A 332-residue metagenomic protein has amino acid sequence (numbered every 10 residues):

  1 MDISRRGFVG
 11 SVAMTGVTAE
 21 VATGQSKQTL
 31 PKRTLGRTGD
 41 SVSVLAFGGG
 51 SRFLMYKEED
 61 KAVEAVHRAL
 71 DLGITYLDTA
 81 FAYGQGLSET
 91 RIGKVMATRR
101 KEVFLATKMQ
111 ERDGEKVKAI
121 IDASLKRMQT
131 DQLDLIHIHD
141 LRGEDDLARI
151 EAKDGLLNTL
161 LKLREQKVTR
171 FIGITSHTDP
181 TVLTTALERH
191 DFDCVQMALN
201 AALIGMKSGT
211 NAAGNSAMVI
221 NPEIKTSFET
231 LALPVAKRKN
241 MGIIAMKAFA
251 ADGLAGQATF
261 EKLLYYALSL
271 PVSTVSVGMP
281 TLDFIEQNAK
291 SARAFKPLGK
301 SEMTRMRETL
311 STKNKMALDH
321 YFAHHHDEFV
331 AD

Functional and structural regions predicted by a protein language model:
M1-V103, T159: N-terminal binding-site loop/beta-alpha segment at the start of enzyme catalytic domains that lines or forms
S43-F47, L77, L105-T107, I136 (+4 more regions): Hydrophobic faces of well-ordered beta-strands that scaffold small-molecule active sites in alpha/beta enzyme cores
G50-E59, K108-E115, L254-G256: Active-site mouth loops of central-metabolism enzymes
L54, G86, D145, T181 (+3 more regions): Short glycine-rich, flexible loops that bind phosphorylated cofactors or substrates
R68, L72, R91-R99, A123 (+8 more regions): Alpha-helical structural signal in soluble globular domains
Y83, L87, M109-R112, H177-T178 (+1 more regions): Short beta->alpha linker loops
R112-L231, V235-I244: Glycine/proline-rich, positively charged, aromatic-decorated active-site loop/lid region on the catalytic face
N215-E223, S227-D332: Structured C-terminal cap/extension of enzyme domains
